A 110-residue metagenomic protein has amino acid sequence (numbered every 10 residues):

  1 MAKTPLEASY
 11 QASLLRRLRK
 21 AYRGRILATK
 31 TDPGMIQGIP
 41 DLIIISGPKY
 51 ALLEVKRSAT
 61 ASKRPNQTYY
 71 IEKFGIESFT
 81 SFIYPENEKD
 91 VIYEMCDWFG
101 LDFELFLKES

Functional and structural regions predicted by a protein language model:
M1-S110: Catalytic phosphate/metal-binding cores of nucleic-acid and nucleotide-processing enzymes, i.e., regions that mediate
